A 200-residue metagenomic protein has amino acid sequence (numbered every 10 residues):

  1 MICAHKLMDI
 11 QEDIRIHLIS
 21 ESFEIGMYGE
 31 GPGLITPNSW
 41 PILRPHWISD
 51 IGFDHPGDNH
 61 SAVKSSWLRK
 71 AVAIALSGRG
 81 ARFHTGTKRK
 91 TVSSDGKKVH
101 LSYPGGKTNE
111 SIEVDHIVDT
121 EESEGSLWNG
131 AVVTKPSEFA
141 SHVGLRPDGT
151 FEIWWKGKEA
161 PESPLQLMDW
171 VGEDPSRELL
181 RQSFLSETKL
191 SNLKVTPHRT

Functional and structural regions predicted by a protein language model:
I2-P56, S66-W67: N-terminal FAD cofactor-binding segment of flavoenzymes
H5, D9, I74, K158: Short, well-ordered alpha-helices that flank and scaffold nucleotide-derived cofactor binding pockets
E12, H60, G80-A81: Residue-level recognition of short, well-ordered coil/turn positions that link secondary-structure elements
E24, I74, G78-A81: Adenine nucleotide-associated cytosolic modules
P41, S66-K70, L180-T188: Well-ordered, non-membrane alpha-helical segments in soluble/globular domains
I51-S61, E121-W128: Hydrophobic transmembrane alpha-helix bundles
H55-A75: Short beta-strand to alpha-helix junction loop
G78-T200: Predominantly flavin-linked oxidoreductase catalytic cores and closely associated redox partners
